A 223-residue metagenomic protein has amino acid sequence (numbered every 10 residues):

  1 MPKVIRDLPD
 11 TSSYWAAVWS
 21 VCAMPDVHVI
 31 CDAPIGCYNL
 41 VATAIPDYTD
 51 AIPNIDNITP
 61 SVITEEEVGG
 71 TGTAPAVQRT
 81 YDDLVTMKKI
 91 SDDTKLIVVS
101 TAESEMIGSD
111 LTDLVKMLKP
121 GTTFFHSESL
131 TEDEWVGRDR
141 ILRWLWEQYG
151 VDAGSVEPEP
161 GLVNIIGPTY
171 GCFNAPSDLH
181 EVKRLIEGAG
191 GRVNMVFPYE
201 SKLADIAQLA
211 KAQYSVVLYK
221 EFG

Functional and structural regions predicted by a protein language model:
M1-G223: An N-terminal assembly and electron-transfer interface module characteristic of large anaerobic redox and radical
